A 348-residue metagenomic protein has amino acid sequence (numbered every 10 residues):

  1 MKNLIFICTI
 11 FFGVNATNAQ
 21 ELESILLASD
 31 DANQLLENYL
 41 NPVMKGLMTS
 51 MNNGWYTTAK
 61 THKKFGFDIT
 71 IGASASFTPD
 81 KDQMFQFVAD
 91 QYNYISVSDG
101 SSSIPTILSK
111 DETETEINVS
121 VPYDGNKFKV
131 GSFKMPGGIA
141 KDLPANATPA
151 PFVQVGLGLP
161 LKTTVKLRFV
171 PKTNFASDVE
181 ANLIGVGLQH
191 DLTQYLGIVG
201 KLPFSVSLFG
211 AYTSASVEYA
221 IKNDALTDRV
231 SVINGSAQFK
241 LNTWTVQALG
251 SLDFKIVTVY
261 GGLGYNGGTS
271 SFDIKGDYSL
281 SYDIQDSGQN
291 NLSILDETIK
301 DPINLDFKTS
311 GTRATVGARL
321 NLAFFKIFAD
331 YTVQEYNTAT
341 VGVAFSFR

Functional and structural regions predicted by a protein language model:
M1-E23: Bacterial Sec-dependent N-terminal signal peptides
A19-K129, K201: Outer-membrane beta-barrel biogenesis signature
T57-F65, D80, K162, T193-V206 (+2 more regions): Short loop/turn motifs that connect adjacent beta-strands in outer-membrane beta-barrel proteins
T58-K60, I69-A73, V153-L159, V186-L192 (+5 more regions): Residues on the lipid-exposed face of transmembrane beta-strands in outer-membrane beta-barrel proteins
K63-F65, N146-P151, V179-V186, L202 (+4 more regions): Residues that define the transmembrane beta-barrel architecture of outer-membrane proteins
A73-F77, F169-T173, L192, G210-S216 (+5 more regions): Transmembrane beta-strands of outer-membrane beta-barrel pores
D82-M84, P122, K127-A145, N174-L183 (+3 more regions): Extracellular/periplasm-exposed beta-strand and loop segments of Gram-negative cell-envelope proteins, dominated by
Y260-R348: Outer membrane beta-barrel transmembrane domains
